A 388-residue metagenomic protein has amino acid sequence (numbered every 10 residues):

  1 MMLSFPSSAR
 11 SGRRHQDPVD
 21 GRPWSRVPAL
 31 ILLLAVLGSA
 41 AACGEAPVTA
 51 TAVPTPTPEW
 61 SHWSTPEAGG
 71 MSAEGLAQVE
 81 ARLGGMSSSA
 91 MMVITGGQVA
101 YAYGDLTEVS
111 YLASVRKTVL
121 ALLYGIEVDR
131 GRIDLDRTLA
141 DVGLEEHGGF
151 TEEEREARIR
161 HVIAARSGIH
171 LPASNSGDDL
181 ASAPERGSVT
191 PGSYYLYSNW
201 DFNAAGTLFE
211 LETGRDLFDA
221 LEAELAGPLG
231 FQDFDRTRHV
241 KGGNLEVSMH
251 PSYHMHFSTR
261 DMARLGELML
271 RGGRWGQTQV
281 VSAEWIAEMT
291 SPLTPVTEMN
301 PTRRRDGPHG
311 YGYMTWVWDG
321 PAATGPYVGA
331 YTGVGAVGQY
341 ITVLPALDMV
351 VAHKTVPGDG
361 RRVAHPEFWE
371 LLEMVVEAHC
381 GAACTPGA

Functional and structural regions predicted by a protein language model:
S39-A42: C-terminal motif of bacterial Sec signal peptides marking the signal peptidase cleavage site
G44-A46: Bacterial signal peptide processing site
P58-G70, E74-A77, A81, L112 (+2 more regions): Active-site-proximal loop and beta-strand segments within enzyme catalytic domains
A73-L106, I341-T342, D348-A352: A short, well-structured edge-of-sheet supersecondary motif
G97, Y111-D136, V162, A205-F209 (+2 more regions): Active-site SXXK
T118, A204-L208, Y253-R274, Q339-T355: Active-site-proximal alpha-helical segments within enzyme catalytic domains
D129-A165, T213-S252, E284: Active-site helix/loop module of the DD-peptidase/beta-lactamase fold, centered on the serine-lysine SxxK catalytic
D233, S291-V350: Active-site Gly/Thr loop motif
